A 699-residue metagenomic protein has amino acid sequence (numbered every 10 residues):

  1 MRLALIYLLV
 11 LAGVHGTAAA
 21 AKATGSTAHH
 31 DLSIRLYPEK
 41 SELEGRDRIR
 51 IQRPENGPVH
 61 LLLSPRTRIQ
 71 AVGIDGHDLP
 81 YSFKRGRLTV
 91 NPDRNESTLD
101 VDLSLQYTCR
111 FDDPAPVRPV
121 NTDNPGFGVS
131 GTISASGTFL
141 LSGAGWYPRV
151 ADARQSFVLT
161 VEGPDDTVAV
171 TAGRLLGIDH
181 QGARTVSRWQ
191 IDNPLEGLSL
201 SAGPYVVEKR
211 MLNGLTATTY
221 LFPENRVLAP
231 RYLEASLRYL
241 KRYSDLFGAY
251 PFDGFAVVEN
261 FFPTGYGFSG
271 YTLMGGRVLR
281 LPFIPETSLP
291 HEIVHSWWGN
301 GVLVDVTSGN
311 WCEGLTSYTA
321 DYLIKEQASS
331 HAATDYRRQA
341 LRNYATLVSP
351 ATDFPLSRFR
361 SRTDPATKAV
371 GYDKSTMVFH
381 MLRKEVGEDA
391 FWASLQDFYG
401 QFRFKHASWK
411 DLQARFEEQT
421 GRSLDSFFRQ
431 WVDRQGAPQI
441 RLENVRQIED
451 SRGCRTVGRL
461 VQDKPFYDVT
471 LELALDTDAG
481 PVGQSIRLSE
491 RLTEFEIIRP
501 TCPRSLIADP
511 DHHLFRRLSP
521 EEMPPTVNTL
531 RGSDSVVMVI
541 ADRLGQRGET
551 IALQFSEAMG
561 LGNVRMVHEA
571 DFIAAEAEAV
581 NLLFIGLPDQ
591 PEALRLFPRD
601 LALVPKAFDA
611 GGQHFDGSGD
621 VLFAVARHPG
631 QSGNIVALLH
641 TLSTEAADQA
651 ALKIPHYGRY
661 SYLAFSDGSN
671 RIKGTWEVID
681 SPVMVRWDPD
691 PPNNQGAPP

Functional and structural regions predicted by a protein language model:
L9, G16-E44, Q70, S130-G131 (+3 more regions): N-terminal, polar/Ser/Thr-rich
G45, P148-P290, Y318-D321: Hydrophobic helix-coil surface modules that form long, contiguous segments used for peptide/substrate interaction
H60, S64-P125, A183-T185, E490-C502: A surface-exposed beta-strand-loop module
R68-G73, L424-D425, P438-D509, T550: Beta-strand-rich binding/interaction modules
Y107-F157, L514-V536: Glycine/proline-rich low-complexity spacer/linker segments in large multi-domain proteins
L273-D335, L395: Zinc-dependent metallopeptidase catalytic helix centered on the HExxH motif and its immediate flanking segment
K368-T456: Amphipathic alpha-helical substructures
P524-P699: Solvent-exposed alpha-helical segments and adjacent loops that form catalytic or protein-interaction surfaces
